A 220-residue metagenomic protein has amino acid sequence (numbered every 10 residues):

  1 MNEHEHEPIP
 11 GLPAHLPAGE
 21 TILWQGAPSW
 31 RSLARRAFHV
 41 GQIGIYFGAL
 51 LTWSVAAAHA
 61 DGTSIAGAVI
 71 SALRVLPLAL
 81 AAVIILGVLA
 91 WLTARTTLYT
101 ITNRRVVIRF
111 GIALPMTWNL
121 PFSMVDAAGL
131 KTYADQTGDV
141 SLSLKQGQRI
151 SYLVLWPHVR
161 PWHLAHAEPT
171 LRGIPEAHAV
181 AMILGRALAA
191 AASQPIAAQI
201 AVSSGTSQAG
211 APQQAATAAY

Functional and structural regions predicted by a protein language model:
M1-G26: Short, charged cytosolic
A18, G48-A49, N119: Long, distal/terminal scaffolding or interaction modules with repetitive or compositionally biased sequence
W24, V106, V180: Residue-level signature of catalytic and energy-coupling elements of molecular machines, predominantly ATP/GTP-dependent
G26, N103, F110, L144-Q146 (+1 more regions): Flexible glycine-/small-residue-rich
R31-T96: Alpha-helical transmembrane spans
A82-A127: Conserved beta-hairpin
S123-L130, A177-A179: Structured surface patches comprising rigid loops and adjacent beta-strands/short helices at the edges of well-ordered
A134-Y220: A membrane-cytosol interface segment of integral membrane proteins
